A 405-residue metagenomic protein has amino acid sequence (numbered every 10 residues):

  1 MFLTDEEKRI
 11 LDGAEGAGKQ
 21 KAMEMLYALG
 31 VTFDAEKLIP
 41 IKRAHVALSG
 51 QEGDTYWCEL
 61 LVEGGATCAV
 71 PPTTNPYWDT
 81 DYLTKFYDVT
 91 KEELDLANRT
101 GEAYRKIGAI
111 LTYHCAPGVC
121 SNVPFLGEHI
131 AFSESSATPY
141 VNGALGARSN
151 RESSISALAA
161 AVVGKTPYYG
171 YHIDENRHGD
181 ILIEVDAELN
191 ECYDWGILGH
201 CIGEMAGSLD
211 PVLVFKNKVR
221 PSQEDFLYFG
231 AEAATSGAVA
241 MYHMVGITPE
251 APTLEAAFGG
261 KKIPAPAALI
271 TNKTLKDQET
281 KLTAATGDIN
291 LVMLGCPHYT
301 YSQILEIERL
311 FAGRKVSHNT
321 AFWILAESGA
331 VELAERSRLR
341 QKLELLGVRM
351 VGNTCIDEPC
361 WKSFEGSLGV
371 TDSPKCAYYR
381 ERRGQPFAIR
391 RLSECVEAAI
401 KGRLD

Functional and structural regions predicted by a protein language model:
M1-D405: Non-transmembrane, aqueous-exposed alpha-helical and coiled segments at domain scale
